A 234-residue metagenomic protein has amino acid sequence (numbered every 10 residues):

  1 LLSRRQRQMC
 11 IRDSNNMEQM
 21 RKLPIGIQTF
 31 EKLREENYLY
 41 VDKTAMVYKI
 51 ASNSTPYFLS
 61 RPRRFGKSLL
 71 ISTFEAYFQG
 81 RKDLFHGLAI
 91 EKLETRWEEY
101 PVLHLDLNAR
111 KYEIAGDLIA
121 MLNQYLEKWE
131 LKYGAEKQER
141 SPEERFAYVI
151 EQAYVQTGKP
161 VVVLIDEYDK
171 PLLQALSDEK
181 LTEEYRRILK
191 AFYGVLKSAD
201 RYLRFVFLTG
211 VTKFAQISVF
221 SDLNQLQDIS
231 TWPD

Functional and structural regions predicted by a protein language model:
L1-D13: Single conserved hydrophobic/aromatic residue that forms the stacking wall/gate of nucleotide- or nucleobase-binding
N15-D234: Phosphate-binding site recognition
